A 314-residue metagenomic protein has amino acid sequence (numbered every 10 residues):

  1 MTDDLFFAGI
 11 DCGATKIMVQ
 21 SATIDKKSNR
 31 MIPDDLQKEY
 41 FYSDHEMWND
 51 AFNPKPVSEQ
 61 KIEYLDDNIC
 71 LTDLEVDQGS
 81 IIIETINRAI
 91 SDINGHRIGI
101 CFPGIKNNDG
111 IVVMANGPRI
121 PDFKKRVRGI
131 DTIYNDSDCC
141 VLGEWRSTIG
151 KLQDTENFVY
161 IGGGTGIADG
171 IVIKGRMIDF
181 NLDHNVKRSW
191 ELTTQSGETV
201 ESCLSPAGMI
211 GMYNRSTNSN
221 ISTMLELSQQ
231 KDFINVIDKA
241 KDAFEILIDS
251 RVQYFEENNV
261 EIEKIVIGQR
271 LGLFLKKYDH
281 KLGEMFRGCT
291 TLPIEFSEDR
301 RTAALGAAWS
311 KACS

Functional and structural regions predicted by a protein language model:
T2-D3, R287-S314: Conserved glycine-rich phosphate/nucleotide-binding loop and adjacent Mg2+-coordinating catalytic segment
T2-F6, I17-K61, T132-Y134, S147-N235 (+1 more regions): Glycine/GP-enriched mid-protein hinge/lid loop-to-helix segment characteristic of carbohydrate kinases
D4, A8-G104, A240-A243, L247: Conserved phosphate-binding loops in N-terminal lobes of ATP-dependent enzymes of the actin/Hsp70/sugar-kinase
I10, C101, I161, I267-G268: Short hydrophobic segments within beta-strands
T15, P103-K106, G164-G166, L271-G272: Short glycine-rich anion-binding loops that position phosphate/pyrophosphate groups of nucleotides and phosphorylated
E46-V57, N68-I69, L74-N157, F274-I294: Glycine-rich phosphate-binding loop and adjoining helix at the ATP-binding site of ATP-dependent phosphoryl-transfer
E63-H96, I210-L275, P293-R301: Adenine-nucleotide phosphate-binding core of ATP-dependent small-molecule kinases
V141-W145, M209-Y213, A307-K311: Buried hydrophobic packing segments
